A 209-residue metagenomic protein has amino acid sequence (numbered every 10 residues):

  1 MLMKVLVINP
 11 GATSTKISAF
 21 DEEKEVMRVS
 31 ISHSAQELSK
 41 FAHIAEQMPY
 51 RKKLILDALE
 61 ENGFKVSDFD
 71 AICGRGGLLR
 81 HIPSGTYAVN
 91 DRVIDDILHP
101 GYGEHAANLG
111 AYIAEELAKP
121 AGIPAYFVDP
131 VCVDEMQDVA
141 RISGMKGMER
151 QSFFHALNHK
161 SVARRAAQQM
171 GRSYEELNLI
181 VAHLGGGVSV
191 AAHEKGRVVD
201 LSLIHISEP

Functional and structural regions predicted by a protein language model:
K4-I8, F69-C73, L179-H183: Short glycine-aspartate micro-motif
V5-E46, I204: Short glycine-rich, Thr/Ser-proximal phosphate-binding strand/loop in the N-terminal lobe of ATP-dependent enzymes
G11-K16, G77-R80, H183-S189: Gly/Ser/Thr-rich loops at beta-strand to alpha-helix junctions that form or flank small-molecule/cofactor-binding
A12, E46-Y50, L54, N108-Y112 (+3 more regions): Conserved active-site and cofactor/substrate-binding residues in soluble primary-metabolism enzymes
R28-S67, V93, I97-Y102: N-terminal phosphate-binding loop and adjacent alpha-helix
L59-A106, C132-S143: Short beta-strand-loop/turn "lid" adjacent to the catalytic site in phosphate-handling enzymes
A118-L201: ATP-dependent carbohydrate kinase catalytic cores
S202-P209: Residue-level detector of conserved catalytic or cofactor/ligand-binding positions in enzyme active sites
